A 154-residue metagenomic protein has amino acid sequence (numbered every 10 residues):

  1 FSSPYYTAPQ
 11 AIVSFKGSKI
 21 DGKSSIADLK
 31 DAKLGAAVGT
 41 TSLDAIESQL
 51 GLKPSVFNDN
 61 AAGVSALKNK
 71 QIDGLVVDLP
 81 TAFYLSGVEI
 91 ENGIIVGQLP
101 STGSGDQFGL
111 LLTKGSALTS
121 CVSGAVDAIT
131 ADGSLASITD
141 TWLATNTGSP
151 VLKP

Functional and structural regions predicted by a protein language model:
Y6-S14, G87-D127, T145-P154: Periplasmic-binding protein-like
A8, F15-K16, G39-T40, D59-N60 (+2 more regions): Beta->alpha turn/N-cap motifs
F15-K33: Flexible hinge/capping segments at coil-to-helix
I20-D21, T40, S55-N69: Short helix-initiation/N-cap motifs at beta->coil->alpha
S25-D28, D78, K114-I129, S134-I138: Short amphipathic alpha-helical coupling segments at ligand-binding clamshell hinges and other catalytic/signaling
D28, S48-Q49, A61-Y84, V88-E89: Short helices/loops that flank or line small-molecule/ion binding pockets
L29, L67-K68, L110, V122: Hydrophobic residues within well-ordered alpha-helices
T41-S55, I95-V96, V126-P154: Ligand-binding clefts/hinges and TM-proximal coupling segments of bilobed small-molecule sensing domains
